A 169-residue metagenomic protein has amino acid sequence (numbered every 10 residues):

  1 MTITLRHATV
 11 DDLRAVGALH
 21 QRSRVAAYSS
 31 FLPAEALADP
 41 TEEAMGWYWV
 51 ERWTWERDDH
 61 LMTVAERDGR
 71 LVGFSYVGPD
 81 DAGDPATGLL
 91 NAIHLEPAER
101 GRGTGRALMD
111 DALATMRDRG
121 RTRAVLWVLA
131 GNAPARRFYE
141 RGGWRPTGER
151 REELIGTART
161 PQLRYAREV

Functional and structural regions predicted by a protein language model:
I3, H7-D11, Q21-E99, R106-D111 (+4 more regions): Acetyl-CoA-dependent GNAT
V10-L13, N132-A133: Alpha-helix N-cap/helix-start and coil->helix boundary motif
R14-A15, Y139: A short, ordered amphipathic alpha-helix with a cationic face
V16, H20: Hydrophobic pocket/interface hotspot
T87, T122-R136, R141-V169: C-terminal "cap" of GNAT-fold acetyltransferases
G101-G103, V125: Short, charge-rich amphipathic segments
